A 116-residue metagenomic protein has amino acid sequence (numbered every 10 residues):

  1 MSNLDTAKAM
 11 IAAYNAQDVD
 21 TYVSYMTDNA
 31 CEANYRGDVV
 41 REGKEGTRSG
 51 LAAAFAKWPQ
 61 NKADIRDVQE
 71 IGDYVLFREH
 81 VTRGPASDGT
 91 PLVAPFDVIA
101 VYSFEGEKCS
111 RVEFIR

Functional and structural regions predicted by a protein language model:
M1, D38-E42, V93: Residues at secondary-structure transition points
M1-D18, Y25: Short, aromatic-enriched amphipathic alpha-helices that serve as compact interaction elements
D5-T6, N15, R48-R116: A beta-strand edge to alpha-helix "cap/lid" segment located at domain peripheries
D20-E70: A solvent-exposed, acidic/Ser-Thr-rich amphipathic alpha-helical stretch
